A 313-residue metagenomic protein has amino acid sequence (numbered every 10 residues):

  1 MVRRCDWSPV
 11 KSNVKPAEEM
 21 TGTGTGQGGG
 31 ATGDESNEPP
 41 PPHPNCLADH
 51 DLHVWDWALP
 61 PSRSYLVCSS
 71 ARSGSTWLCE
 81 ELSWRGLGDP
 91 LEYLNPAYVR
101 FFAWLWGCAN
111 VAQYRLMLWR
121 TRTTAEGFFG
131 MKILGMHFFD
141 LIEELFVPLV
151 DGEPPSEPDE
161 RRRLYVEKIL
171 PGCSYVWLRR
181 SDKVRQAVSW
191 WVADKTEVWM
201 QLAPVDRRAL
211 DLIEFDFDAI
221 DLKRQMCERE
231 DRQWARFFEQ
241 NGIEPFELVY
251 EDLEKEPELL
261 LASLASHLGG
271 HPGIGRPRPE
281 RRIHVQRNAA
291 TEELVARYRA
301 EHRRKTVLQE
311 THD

Functional and structural regions predicted by a protein language model:
V2-L134, I283-A289, L294: PAPS-dependent sulfotransferase catalytic core
N45-L52, R208-I220, D252, P272-D313: PAPS-dependent sulfotransferase catalytic core
P60, A71, K223-C227, L253 (+1 more regions): Aromatic-acidic/polar surface patches that form glycan- and anion
L87-G88, Y175, E244, R304 (+1 more regions): A general structural signal for well-ordered secondary-structure junctions
A97-Y98, M136, L253-E256: A short acidic, often aromatic-flanked loop/helix-cap motif at beta-alpha or helix-coil junctions that lines enzyme
T123, E239-Q240, A300: Secondary-structure boundary motif
I133-E239, E244-P245, E258-G273: PAPS-dependent sulfotransferase catalytic domain
L248: Hydrophobic residues at beta-strand termini and immediately following loops that shape nucleotide-binding pockets
